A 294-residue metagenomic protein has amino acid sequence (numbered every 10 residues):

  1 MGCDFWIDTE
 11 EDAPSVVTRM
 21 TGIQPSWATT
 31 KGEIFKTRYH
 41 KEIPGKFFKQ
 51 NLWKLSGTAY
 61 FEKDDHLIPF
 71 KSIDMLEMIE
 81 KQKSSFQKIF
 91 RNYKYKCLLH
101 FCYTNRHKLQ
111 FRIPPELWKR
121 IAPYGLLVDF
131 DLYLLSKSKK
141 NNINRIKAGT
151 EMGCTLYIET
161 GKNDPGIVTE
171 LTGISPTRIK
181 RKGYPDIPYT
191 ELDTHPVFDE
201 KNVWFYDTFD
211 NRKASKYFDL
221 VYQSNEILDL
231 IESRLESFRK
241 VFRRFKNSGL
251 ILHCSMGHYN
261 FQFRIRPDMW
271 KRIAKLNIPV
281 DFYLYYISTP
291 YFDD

Functional and structural regions predicted by a protein language model:
M1-Y133, K137-F263, P267-D268, A274-D294: Acidic (Asp/Glu-rich) sequence patches and key acidic residues that form negatively charged surfaces used
